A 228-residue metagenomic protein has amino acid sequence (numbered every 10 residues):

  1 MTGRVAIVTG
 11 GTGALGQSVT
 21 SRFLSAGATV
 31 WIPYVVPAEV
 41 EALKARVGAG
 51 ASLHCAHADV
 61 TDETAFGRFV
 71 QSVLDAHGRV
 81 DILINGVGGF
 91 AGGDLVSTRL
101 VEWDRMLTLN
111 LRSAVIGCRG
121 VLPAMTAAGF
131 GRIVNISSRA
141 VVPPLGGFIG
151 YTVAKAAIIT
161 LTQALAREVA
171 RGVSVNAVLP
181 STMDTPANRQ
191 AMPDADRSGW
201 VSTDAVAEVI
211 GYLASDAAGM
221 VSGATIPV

Functional and structural regions predicted by a protein language model:
T12-G13: Conserved glycine-rich cofactor-binding loop
A26-L43: Conserved glycine-rich Rossmann-like NAD(P)H-binding loop of the short-chain dehydrogenase/reductase
D94-L95, E102-L107: Substrate-binding pocket helix/loop in short-chain dehydrogenase/reductase
C118, A154: Active-site helix of classical SDR
P123, A166-R171: Alpha-helical segment proximal to the catalytic Tyr-Lys
S138: Residue(s) in the substrate-gating loop at a strand-loop-helix junction that position the organic substrate next
A170-V173, A177-V178, T185, A195-V228: C-terminal helical subdomain
